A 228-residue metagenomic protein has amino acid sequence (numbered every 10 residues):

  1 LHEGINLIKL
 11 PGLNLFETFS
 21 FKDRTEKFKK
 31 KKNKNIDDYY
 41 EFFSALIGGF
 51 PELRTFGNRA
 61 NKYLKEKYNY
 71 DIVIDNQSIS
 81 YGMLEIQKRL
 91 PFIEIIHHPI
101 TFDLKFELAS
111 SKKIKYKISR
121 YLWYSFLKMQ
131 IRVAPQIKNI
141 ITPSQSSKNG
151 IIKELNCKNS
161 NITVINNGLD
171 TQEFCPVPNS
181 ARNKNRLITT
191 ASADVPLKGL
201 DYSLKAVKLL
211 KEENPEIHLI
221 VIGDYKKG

Functional and structural regions predicted by a protein language model:
H2-R59: A conserved catalytic-core segment of Leloir-type glycosyltransferases
E3, N149-E154, L209-E213, I220-G228: Short, structured helix-loop element that forms part of the nucleotide-activated donor/catalytic region
K62-Y63, K117-I140: Membrane-proximal helix-turn-helix segments that form the acceptor-binding/catalytic region of lipid-linked
Y63-S80, P91-I93: Short N-terminal targeting/anchoring amphipathic segment
I72-I74, I86-K112: Active-site proximal beta-strand in glycosyltransferases
I74, S119, Q136-Q145, T163 (+1 more regions): A short beta-strand/loop micro-motif in the catalytic core of glycosyltransferases that engages the nucleotide-sugar
S146, G168: Carbohydrate-associated surface elements
S180-L209, I220: Conserved donor-binding/catalytic core segment of Leloir-type glycosyltransferases
